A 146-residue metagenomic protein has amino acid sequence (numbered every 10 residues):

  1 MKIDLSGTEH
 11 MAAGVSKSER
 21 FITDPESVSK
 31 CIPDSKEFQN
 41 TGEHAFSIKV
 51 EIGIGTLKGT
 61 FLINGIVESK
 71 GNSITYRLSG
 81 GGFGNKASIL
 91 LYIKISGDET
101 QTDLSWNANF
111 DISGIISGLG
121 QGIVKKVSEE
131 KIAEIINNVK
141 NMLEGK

Functional and structural regions predicted by a protein language model:
M1-A45: Hydrophobic ligand-binding cavity/cleft-lining segments
T8-A12, Q39, I66, K94 (+1 more regions): Generic structural detector for well-ordered beta-strands
A45-I52: Ser/Thr-rich, low-complexity intrinsically disordered terminal regions
G53-K58, I116-L119: Flexible, membrane-facing loop/turn or short amphipathic-helix motifs that contact lipid bilayers or gate lipid-binding
T56-Q101, N109: Hydrophobic-ligand binding "helix-grip"
T102-I116: Short acidic, glycine/tyrosine-flanked loop/strand segments centered on an H-E-D-like triad
I112-K146: A conserved amphipathic terminal alpha-helix motif
